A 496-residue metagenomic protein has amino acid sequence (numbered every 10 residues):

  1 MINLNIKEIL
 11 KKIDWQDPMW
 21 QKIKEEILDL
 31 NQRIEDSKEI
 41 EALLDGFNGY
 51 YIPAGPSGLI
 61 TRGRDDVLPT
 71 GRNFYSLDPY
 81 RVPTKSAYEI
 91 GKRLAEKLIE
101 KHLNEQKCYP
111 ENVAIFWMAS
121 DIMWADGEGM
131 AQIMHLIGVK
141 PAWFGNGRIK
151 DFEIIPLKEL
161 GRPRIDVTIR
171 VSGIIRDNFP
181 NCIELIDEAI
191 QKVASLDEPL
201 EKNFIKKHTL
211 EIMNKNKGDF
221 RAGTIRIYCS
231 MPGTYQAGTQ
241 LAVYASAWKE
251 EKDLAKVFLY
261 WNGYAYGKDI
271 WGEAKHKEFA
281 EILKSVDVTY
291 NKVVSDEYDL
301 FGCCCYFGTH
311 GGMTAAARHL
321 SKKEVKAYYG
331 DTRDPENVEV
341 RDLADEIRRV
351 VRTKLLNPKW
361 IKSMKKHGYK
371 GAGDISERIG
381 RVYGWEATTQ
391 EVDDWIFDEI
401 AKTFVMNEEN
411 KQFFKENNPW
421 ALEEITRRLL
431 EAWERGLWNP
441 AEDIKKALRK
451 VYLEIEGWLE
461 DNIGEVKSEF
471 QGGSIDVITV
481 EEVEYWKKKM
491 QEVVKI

Functional and structural regions predicted by a protein language model:
M1-I496: Ligand/cofactor-recognition surfaces for anionic moieties
